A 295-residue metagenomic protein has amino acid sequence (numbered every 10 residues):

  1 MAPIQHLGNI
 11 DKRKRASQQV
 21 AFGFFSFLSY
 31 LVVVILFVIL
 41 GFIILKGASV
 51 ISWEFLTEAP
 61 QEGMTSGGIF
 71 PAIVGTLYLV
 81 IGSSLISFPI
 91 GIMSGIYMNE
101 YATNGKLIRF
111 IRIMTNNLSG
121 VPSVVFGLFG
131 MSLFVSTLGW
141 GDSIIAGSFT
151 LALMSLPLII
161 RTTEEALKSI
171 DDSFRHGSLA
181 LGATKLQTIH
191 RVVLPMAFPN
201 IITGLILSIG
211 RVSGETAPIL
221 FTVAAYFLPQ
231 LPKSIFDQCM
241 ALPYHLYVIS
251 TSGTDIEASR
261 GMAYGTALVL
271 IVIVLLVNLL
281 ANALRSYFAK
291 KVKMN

Functional and structural regions predicted by a protein language model:
M1-S29, N282-N295: Transmembrane alpha-helical segments of polytopic membrane transport and secretion proteins
Q61-G67, I219-I271: Interhelical loop and adjacent transmembrane-helix boundary motif in polytopic membrane transport permeases
G67-Y97, L205: Transmembrane alpha-helix signature in integral membrane proteins
S83-T115, L128, A281-K290: Transmembrane-helix boundary motif in ABC transporter permease subunits
S84, K185-V223: Transmembrane alpha-helices
I90, T103-L107, D172-T203: Amphipathic cytosolic juxtamembrane alpha-helices at the membrane-cytosol interface of multi-pass membrane transporters
A102, E164, K168, L179 (+2 more regions): C-terminal transmembrane helix and the adjacent membrane-cytosol boundary/short C-terminal tail of inner/organellar
N116-A152: Generic hydrophobic transmembrane alpha-helix motif, especially the helices
